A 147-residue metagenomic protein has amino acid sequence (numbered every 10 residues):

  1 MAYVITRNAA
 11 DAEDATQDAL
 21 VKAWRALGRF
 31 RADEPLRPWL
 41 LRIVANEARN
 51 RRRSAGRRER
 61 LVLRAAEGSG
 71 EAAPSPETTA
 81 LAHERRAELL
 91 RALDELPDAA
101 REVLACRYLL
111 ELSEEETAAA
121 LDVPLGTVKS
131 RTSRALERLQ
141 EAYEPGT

Functional and structural regions predicted by a protein language model:
M1, D11, P35-L40, R60 (+2 more regions): Amphipathic alpha-helical recognition patches that constitute DNA-binding helices
M1-D18, R29-R31, L125, A142 (+1 more regions): Short, charged helix-capping/linker segments at alpha-helix termini
Y3, R107-L109, E114, S133: Short amphipathic helical patch at the helix-1/turn junction of helix-turn-helix
V4, R25-A32, R42-L63, A82 (+2 more regions): Arg/Lys-rich amphipathic alpha helix in sigma70-family domain 2
A10, R91-E102, L110-T127, R138: Helix-turn-helix DNA-binding module
D14-V21, E34-N46: Structural recognition of an alpha-helix C-terminal capping motif at a helix-to-coil junction
R53-G56, L96, R101, L136-T147: Short, Lys/Arg-enriched C-terminal cap helix and immediately downstream tail that follows
A66-D94: Acidic, proline/glycine-rich intrinsically disordered inter-domain spacer in sigma factors
